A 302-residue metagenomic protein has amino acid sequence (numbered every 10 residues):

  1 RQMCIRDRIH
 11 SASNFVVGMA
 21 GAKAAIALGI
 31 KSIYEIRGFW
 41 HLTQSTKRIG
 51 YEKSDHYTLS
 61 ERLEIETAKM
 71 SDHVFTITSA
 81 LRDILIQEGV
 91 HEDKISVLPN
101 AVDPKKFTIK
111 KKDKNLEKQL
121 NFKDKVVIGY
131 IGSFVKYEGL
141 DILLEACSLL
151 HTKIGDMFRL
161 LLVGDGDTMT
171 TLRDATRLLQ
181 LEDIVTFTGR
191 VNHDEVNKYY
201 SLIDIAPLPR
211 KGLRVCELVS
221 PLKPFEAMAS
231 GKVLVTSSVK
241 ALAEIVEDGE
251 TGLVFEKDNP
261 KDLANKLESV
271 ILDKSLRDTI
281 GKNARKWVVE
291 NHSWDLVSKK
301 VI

Functional and structural regions predicted by a protein language model:
R1-I5: Short, small-residue-biased leader/transition segments that mark boundaries at the very start of proteins
R6, D72, I184, Y200-E217 (+1 more regions): Acidic donor-binding loop of glycosyltransferase active sites
I33, I205-L208, E226-A229, V233-T236 (+1 more regions): Short hydrophobic beta-strand element within catalytic cores of glycosyltransferases and related nucleotide-activated
A80, A101: Carbohydrate-associated surface elements
F122-C147, L161: Conserved donor-binding/catalytic core segment of Leloir-type glycosyltransferases
K125, I184, D262, S269 (+2 more regions): A short, well-ordered alpha-helix in the C-terminal region of glycosyltransferases
I154, V163, T170-E195: Nucleotide-activated donor-binding/catalytic signature segment of Leloir-type glycosyltransferases, i.e., the conserved
D248-G249, L253-P260, S269-S275: Conserved acidic donor-binding segment of nucleotide-sugar-dependent glycosyltransferases
